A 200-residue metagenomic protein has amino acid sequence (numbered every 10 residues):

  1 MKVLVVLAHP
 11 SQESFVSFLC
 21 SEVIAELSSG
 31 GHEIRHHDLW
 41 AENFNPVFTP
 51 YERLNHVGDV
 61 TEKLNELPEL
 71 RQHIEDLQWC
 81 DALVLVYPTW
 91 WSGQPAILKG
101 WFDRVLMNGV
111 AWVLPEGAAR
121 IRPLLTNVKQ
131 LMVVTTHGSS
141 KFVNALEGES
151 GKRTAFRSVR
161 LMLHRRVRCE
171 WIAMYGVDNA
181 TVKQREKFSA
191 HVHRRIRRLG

Functional and structural regions predicted by a protein language model:
M1-V110, K187-G200: N-terminal beta1-alpha1-beta2 submodule of the flavodoxin-like/Rossmannoid cofactor-binding fold
P10-E13, T89, G138-F142, G176-N179: Short histidine/acidic/glycine/proline-rich micro-motifs that form metal- and phosphate-coordinating active-site loops
L39, T136, M174-G176: Active-site donor-binding loop signature of nucleotide-sugar glycosyltransferases
V47-N55, M132-T136, W171: Short, basic/glycine-rich phosphate-binding loops at helix/coil junctions that contact nucleotide phosphates
C80, V86, T126-N127, V159-R166: A structural motif corresponding to the C-terminal end of an alpha-helix and its immediate exit/capping segment
V113-V159: Short, glycine-/small-residue-rich phosphate/pyrophosphate-handling segment
F142-G200: Glycine-rich phosphate/pyrophosphate-binding loop and the adjoining helix
